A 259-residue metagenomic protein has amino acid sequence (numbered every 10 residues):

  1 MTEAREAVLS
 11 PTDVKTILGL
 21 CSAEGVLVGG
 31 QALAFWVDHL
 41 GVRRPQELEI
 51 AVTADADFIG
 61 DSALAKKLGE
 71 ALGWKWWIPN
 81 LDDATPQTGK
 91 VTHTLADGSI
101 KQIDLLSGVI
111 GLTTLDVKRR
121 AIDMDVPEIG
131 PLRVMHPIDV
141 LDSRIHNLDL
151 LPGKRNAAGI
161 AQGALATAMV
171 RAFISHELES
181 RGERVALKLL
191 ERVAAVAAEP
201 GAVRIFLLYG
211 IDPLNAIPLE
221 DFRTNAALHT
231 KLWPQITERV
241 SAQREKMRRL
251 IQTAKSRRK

Functional and structural regions predicted by a protein language model:
M1-K259: Compositionally biased terminal segments of proteins
